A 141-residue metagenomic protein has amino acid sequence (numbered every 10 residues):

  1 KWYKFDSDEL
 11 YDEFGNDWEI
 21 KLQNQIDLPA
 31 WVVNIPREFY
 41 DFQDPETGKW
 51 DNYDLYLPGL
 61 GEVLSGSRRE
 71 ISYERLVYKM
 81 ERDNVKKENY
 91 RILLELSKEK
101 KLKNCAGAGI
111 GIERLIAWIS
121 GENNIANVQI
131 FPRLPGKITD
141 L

Functional and structural regions predicted by a protein language model:
K1-L141: A translation/RNA-centric and nucleic-acid-associated enzymatic feature enriched in Class II aminoacyl-tRNA synthetases
